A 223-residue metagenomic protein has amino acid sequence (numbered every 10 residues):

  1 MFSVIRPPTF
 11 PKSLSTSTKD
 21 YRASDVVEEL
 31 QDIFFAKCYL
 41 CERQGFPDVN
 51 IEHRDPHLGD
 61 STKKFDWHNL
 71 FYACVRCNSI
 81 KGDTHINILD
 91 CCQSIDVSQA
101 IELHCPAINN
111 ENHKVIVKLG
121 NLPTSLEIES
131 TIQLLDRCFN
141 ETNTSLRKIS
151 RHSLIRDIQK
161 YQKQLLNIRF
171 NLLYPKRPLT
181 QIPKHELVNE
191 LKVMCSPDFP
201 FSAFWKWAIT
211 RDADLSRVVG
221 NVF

Functional and structural regions predicted by a protein language model:
M1-K37, G59-F65, R156, L165 (+1 more regions): Short, charged surface segments at domain edges that flank catalytic/cofactor-binding sites
F2, A36-C38, F46, F71 (+1 more regions): Catalytic cores of transferase enzymes with a strong primary signal for eukaryotic protein kinases
K19, L40-A73, K81-I101: Histidine-centered nuclease catalytic patch
Q31-Y39, P123-I128: Phosphate-binding glycine-rich loops and adjacent basic patches that engage nucleotide phosphates, nucleic-acid
C77: DNA major-groove recognition helix of helix-turn-helix/homeodomain DNA-binding modules
G82-L172: Domain-level detector of nuclease and nuclease-like folds in predominantly extracellular/periplasmic contexts
S130-F223: C-terminal, charged low-complexity interaction regions
